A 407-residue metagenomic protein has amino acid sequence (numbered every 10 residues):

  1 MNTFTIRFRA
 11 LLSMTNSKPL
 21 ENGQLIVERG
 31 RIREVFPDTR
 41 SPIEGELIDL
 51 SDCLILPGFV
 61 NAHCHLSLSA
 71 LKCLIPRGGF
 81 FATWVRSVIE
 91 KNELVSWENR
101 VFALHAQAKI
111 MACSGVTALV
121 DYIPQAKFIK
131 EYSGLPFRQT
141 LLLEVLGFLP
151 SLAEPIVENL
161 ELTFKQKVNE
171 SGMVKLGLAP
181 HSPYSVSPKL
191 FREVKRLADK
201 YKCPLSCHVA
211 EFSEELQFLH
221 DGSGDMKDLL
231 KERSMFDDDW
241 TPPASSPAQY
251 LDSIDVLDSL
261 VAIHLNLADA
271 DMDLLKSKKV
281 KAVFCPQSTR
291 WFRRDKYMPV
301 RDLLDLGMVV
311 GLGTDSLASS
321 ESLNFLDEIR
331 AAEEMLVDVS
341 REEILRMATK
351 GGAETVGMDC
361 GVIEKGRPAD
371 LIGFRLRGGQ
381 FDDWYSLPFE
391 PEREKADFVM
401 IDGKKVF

Functional and structural regions predicted by a protein language model:
M1-P42, K404: N-terminal metal-binding scaffold of metallo-dependent hydrolase/deaminase domains
N2-R7, S41-T83, H105, K109 (+1 more regions): Replace "His-x-His-based motif
S13, A369-F407: C-terminal cap of metal-dependent C-N hydrolases
I26, L54, K72-L135, E158-E170: Alpha-helical scaffold segments that flank or form the walls of functional sites
A70-F102, P136, T140-L146, S213-L257 (+1 more regions): Active-site gating loops and adjacent loop-to-helix segments of metal-dependent hydrolytic enzymes
V101-L149, S171-S185, P204, L260 (+1 more regions): Divalent metal-dependent hydrolysis catalytic cores, especially in the metallo-beta-lactamase
E170-D302, L306-G311: Active-site core of metal-dependent hydrolases
D228, S253-D255, P286, Y297-R377: His/Asp/Glu-enriched, well-ordered alpha-helical/loop segment that forms or immediately abuts the divalent-metal
